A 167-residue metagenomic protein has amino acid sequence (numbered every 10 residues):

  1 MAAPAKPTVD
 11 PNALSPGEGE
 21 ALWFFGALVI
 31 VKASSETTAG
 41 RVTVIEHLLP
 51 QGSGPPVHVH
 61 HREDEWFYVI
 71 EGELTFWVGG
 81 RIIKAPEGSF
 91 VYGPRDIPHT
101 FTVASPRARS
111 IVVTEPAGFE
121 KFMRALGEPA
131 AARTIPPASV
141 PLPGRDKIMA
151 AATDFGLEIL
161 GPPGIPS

Functional and structural regions predicted by a protein language model:
M1-V42, I135-S167: A short, N-terminal "cap"/entry segment at the start of jelly-roll beta-barrel domains of the cupin/DSBH fold
A13-S15, E73, G80-P98: Short acidic-glycine-tyrosine-enriched beta hairpin
V29, G52, P94-I97: Short acidic (Asp/Glu) patches
V31, V44-L48, W66, I82 (+1 more regions): Conserved hydrophobic/aromatic beta-strand scaffold that supports enzyme active sites
A33-S34, P56-H61, T102-A104: Short histidine-centered beta-strand/loop micro-motifs that create catalytic or ligand/metal-coordination sites
T38, T75, K84, R95-E120: Ligand-binding loop in jelly-roll beta-barrel domains
V44-Q51, V59-V78, V113-P116: Short, conserved beta-strand element in jelly-roll/cupin
P106-T153: A contiguous, mid-protein "functional segment" used to position or interact with cofactors/ions or partner subunits
